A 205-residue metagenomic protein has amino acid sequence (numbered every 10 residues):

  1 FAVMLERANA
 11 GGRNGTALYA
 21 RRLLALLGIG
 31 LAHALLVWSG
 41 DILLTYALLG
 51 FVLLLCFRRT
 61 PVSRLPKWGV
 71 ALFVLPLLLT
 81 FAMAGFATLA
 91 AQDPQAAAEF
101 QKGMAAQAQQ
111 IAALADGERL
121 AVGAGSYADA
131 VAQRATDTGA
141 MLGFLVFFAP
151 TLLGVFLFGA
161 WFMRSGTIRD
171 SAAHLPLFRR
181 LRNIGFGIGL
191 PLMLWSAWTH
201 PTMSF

Functional and structural regions predicted by a protein language model:
F1-L43: Membrane helical hairpin/interfacial module
F1-V3, L44-F57, F147-D170: Specific transmembrane alpha-helix
L18-L35, A71-L75, R182-M193: Small-polar-interrupted transmembrane alpha-helices in polytopic inner-membrane proteins
L35-V52, S63-A71: Hydrophobic alpha-helical membrane segments of integral membrane proteins
P61-A71, P176-N183: Membrane-interfacial entry segments at the cytosolic side of transmembrane helices
A71-P150, G154: Long hydrophobic alpha-helical segments that form multi-pass transmembrane helix bundles in integral membrane proteins
T138-V146, A172-G185: Membrane-water interface at loop-to-transmembrane-helix junctions
T199-F205: Membrane-interface interhelical connector segments
